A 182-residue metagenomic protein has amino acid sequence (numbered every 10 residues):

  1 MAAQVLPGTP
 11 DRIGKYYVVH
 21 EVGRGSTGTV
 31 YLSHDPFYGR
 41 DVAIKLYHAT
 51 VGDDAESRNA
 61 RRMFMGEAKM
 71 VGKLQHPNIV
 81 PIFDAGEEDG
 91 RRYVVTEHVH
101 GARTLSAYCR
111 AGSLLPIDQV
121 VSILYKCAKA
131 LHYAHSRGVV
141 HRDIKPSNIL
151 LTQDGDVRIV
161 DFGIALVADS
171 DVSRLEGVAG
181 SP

Functional and structural regions predicted by a protein language model:
A2-P182: Conserved ATP-binding/catalytic core of the eukaryotic-like protein kinase fold, especially serine/threonine kinases
